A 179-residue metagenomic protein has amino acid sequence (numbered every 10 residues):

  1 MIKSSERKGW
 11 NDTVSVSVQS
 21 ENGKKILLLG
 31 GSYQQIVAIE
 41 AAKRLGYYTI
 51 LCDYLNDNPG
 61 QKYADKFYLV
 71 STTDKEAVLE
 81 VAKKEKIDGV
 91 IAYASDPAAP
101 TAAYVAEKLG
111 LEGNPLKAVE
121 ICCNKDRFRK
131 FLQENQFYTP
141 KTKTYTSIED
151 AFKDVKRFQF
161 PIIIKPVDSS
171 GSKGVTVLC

Functional and structural regions predicted by a protein language model:
I2, E6-A118, E149: ATP-binding N-terminal substructure of ATP-dependent carboxylate-amine bond-forming enzymes
A118-N124: Short beta-strand to alpha-helix junction loop
N124-C179: Active-site nucleotide/adenylate-binding loops and adjacent lid/helix of ATP-dependent enzymes
